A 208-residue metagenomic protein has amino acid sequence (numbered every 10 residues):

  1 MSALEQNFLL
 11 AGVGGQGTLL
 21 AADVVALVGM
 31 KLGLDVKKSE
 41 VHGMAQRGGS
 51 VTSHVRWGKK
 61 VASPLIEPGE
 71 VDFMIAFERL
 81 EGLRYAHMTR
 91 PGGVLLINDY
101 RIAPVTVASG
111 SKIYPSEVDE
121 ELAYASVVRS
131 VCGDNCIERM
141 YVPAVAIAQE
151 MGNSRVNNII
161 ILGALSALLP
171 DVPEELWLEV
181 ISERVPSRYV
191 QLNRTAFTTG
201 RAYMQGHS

Functional and structural regions predicted by a protein language model:
M1-S208: Active-site cofactor/cluster-binding pocket
